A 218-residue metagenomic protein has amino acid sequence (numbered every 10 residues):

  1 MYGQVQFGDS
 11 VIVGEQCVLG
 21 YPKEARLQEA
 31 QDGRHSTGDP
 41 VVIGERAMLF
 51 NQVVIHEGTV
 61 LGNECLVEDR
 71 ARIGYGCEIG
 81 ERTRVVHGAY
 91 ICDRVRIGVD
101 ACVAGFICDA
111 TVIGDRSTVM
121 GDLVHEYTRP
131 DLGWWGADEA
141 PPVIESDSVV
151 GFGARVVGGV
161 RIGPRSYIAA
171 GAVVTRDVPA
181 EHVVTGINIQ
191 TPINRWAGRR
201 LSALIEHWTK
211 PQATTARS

Functional and structural regions predicted by a protein language model:
Y2-Q6, S10-G159, I187-N188, R195: Flexible, glycine/small-residue-enriched loop-and-beta-strand segment within the central core of proteins
D9-V11, R200, Q212: Short, isolated positions within intrinsically disordered regulatory regions of eukaryotic proteins
V67-D69, R161-T185, Q190: C-terminal/domain-terminus segments
R84-V85, V184, L201-A203: Glycine-rich, phosphate-binding/catalytic loops in enzymes
R116, V183, G198-R200: Short, glycine/charged-enriched secondary-structure capping and boundary segments
N194-H207: A glycine/serine/threonine-rich, flexible loop-to-helix segment that serves as the NAD(P) cofactor-binding "lid"
W208-S218: Intrinsically disordered, low-complexity terminal regions
